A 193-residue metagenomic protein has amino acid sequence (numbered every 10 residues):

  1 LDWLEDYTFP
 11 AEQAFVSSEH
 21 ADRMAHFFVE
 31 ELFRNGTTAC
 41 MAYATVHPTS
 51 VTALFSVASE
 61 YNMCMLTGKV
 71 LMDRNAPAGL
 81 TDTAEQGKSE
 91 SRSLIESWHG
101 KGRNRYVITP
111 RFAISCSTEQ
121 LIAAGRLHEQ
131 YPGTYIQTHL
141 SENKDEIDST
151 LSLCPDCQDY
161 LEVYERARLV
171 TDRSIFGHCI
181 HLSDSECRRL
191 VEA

Functional and structural regions predicted by a protein language model:
L1-M63, Q86-K101: Alpha-helical scaffold segments that flank or form the walls of functional sites
T49-H181, S185: Metal-coordinating catalytic core of metallo-dependent amide/deamination hydrolases
